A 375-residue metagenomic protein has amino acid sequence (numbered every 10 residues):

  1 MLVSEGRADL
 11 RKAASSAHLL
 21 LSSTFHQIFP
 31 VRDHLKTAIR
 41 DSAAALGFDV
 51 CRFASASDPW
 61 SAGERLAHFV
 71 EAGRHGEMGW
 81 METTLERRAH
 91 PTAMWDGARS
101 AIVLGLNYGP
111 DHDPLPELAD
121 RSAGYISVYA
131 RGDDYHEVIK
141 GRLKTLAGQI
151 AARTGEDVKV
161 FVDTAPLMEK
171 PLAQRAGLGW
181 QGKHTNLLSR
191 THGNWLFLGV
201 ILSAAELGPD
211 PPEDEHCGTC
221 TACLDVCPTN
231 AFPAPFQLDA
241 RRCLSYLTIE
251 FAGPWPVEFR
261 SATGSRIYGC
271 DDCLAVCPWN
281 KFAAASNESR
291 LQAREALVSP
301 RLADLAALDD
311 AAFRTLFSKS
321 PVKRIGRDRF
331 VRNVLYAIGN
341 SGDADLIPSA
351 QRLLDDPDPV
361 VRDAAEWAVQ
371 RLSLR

Functional and structural regions predicted by a protein language model:
I28-H216, W255: Auxiliary alpha/beta "docking" domains used to position bulky ligands
A45-F48, A222-Y246, A252, R266-Y268 (+2 more regions): Iron-sulfur cluster-binding cysteine motifs and their immediate structural context in ferredoxin-like electron-transfer
F313-L316, D343-L354, R375: Amphipathic alpha-helical scaffolding segments comprising HEAT/armadillo-like alpha-solenoid repeats
K323, L354-D355: Alpha-solenoid helical repeat architecture
R327, P357-D358: Short inter-helical turns and helix N-cap capping residues of alpha-solenoid HEAT/ARM repeat scaffolds
F330, L346, V360-R362: Positions within the helices of HEAT/ARM-like alpha-solenoid repeats
V331-V334, A365: Conserved hydrophobic register position within alpha-solenoid helical repeats
A337-N340, W367-R371: Core register positions within helices of long alpha-helical scaffolds
